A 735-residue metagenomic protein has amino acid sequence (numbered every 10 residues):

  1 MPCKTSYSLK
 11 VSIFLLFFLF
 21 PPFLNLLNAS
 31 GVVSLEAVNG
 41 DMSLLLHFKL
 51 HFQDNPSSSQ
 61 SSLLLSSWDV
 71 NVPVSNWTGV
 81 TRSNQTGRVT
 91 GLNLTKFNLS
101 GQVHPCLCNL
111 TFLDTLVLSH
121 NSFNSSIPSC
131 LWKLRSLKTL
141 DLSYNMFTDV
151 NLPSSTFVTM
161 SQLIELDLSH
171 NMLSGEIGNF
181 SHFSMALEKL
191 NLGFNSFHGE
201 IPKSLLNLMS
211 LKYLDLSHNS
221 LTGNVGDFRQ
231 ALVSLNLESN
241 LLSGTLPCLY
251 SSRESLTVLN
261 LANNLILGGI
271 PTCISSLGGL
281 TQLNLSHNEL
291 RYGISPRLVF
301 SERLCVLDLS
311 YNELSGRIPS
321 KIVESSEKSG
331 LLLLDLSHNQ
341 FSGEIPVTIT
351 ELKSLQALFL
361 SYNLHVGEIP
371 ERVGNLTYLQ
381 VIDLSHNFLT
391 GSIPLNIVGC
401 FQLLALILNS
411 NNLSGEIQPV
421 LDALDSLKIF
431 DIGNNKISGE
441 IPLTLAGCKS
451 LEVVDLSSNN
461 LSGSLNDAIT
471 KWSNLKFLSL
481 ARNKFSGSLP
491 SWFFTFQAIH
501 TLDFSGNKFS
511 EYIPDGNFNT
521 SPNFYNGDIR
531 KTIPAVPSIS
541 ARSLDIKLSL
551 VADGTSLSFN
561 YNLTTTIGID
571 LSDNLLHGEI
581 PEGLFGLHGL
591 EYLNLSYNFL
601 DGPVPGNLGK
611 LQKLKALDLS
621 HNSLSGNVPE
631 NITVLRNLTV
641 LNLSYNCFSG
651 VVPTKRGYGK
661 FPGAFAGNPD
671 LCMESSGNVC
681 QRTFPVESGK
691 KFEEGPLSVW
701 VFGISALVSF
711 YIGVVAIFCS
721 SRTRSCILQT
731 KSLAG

Functional and structural regions predicted by a protein language model:
M1-G735: Plant-biased, solvent-exposed loop and capping regions within N-terminal extracellular ligand-binding ectodomains
